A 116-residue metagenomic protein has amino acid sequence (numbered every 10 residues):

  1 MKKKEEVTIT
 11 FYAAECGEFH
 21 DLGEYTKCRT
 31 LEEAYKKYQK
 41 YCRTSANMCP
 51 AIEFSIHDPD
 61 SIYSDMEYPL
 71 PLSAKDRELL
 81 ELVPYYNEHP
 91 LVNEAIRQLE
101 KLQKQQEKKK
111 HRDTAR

Functional and structural regions predicted by a protein language model:
K2-L22: Short aromatic-glycine-(Arg/Gly/Cys) micro-motifs in beta-strand/loop hairpins
K3-E5, C49, K104, K109: Intrinsically disordered, low-complexity Ser/Thr- and Pro-rich stretches
E15-C16, K36, E53, R97: Short stretches within intrinsically disordered, low-complexity N-terminal or propeptide regions
F19-E24, Y63-D65: Surface-exposed loop/edge segments in extracytoplasmic proteins
E24, C28, D58: Function-determining sites in protein domains
C28-M48: A short, charged, amphipathic alpha-helix used as a generic interaction element across diverse proteins
R43-K104: Short, mixed-charge low-complexity intrinsically disordered segments
K108-R116: Non-Sec secretion/translocation targeting segments of pathogen effectors
